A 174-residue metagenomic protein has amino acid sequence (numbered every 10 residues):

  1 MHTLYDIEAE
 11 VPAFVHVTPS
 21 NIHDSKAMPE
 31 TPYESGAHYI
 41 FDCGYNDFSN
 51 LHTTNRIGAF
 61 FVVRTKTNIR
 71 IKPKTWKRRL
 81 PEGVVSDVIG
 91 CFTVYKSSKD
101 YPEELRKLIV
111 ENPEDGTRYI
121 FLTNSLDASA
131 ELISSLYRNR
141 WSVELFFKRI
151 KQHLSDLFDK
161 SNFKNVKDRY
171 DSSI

Functional and structural regions predicted by a protein language model:
M1-I174: Single, function-defining residue in the core of a domain
